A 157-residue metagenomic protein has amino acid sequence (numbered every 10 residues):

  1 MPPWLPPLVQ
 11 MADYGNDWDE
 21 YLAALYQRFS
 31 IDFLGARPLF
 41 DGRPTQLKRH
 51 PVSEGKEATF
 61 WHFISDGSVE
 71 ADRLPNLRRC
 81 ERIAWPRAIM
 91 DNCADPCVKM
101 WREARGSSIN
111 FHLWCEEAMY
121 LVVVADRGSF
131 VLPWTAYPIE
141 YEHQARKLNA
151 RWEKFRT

Functional and structural regions predicted by a protein language model:
M1-T157: Ribonuclease/tRNase effector modules and their secretory precursors
